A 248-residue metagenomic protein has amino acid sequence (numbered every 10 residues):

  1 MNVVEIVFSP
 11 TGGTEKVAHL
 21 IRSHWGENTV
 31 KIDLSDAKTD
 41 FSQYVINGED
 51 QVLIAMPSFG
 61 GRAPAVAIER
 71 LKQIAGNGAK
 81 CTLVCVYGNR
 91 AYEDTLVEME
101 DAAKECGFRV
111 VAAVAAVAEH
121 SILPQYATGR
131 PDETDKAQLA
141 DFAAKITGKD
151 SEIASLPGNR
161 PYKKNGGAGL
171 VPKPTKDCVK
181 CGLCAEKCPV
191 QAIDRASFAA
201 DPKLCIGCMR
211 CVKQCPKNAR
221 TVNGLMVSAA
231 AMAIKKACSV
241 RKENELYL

Functional and structural regions predicted by a protein language model:
N2-D36, F41-G169, L225-A231, K235-L248: FMN-binding flavodoxin-like domain, especially the glycine-rich phosphate-binding loop
P174, V179, L183-D201, I206 (+1 more regions): Iron-sulfur cluster-binding cysteine motifs and their immediate structural context in ferredoxin-like electron-transfer
